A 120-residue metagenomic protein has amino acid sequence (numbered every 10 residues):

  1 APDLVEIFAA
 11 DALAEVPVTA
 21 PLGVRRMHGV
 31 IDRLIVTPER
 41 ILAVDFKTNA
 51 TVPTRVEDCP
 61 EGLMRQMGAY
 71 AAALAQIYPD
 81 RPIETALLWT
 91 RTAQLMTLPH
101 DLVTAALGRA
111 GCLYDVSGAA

Functional and structural regions predicted by a protein language model:
A1-A120: Structural signature of nuclease core domains in nucleic-acid processing machines
